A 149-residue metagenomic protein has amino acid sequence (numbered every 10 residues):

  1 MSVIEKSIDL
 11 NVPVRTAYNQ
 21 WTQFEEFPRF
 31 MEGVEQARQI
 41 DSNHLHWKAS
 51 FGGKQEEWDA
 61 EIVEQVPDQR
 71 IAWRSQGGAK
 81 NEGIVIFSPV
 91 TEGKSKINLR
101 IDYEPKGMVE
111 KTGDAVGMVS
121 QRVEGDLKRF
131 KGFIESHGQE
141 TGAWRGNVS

Functional and structural regions predicted by a protein language model:
M1, G53-Q55, G78-K80: Glycine-centered tight beta-turn/hairpin loop motif at sheet-sheet or coil-to-beta transitions
M1-H46, R129-G138, V148-S149: Hydrophobic ligand-binding cavity/cleft-lining segments
V3-S7, H44, E57, R70 (+2 more regions): Intrinsic-disorder/low-complexity, polar/charged segments enriched in Ser/Thr/Lys/Arg/Asp/Glu/Gln
Q39-H46, Q65-W73: Short, hydrophobic/aromatic-rich segments at coil-to-beta transitions
G52-D59, P105-V109: Short, cysteine-centered beta-strand-loop-beta hairpins and adjacent loop/turn segments enriched in charged/polar
V63-E64, A72-G132, S136, T141-S149: Beta-strand/loop substructures that line and gate deep hydrophobic ligand-binding cavities in soluble
